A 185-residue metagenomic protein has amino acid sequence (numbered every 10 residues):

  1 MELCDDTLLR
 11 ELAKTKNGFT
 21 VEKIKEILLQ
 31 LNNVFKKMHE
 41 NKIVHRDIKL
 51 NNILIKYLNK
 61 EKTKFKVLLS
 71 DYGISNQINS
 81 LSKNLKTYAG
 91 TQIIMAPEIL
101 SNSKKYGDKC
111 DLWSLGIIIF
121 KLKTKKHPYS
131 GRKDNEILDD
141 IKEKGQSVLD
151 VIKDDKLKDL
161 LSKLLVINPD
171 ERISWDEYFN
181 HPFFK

Functional and structural regions predicted by a protein language model:
E2-T7: Conserved short submotifs of the Hanks-type protein kinase catalytic core that shape the nucleotide-binding pocket
I27-L28: Activation segment signature within eukaryotic-like protein kinase domains
H39-K56: Catalytic-loop of the protein kinase fold
L85-I99: Conserved activation segment of eukaryotic-like protein kinases, specifically the C-terminal portion of the activation
E98-K109: Conserved end of the kinase activation segment
V166-K185: Terminal C-lobe "cap" of eukaryotic-type protein kinase domains
